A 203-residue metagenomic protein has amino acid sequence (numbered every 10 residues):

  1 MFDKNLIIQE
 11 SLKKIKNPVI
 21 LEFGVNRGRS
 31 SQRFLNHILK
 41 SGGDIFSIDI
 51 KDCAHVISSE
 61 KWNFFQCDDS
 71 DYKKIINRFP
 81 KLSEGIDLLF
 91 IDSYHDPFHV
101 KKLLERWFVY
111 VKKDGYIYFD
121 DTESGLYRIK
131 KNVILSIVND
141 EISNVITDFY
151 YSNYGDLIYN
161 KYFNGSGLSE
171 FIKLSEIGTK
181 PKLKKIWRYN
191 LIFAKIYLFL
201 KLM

Functional and structural regions predicted by a protein language model:
M1-F90, Y94-M203: A short alpha-helical cap/connector motif
